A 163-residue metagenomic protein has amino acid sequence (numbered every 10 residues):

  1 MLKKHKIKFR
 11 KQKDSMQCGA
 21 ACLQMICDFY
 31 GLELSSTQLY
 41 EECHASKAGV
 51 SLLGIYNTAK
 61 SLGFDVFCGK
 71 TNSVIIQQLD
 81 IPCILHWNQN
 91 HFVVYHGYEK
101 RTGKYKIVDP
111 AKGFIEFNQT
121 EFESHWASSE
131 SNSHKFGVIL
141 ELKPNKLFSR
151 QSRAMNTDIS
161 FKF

Functional and structural regions predicted by a protein language model:
M1, C22, C43-G49, Q77-N88 (+1 more regions): Noncatalytic regulatory segments and standalone regulatory/sensor domains
M1-T71, I75-I81, W87-F92, I107: Cysteine-nucleophile protease catalytic domains, especially the papain-like/related folds used in DUB/UBL proteases
